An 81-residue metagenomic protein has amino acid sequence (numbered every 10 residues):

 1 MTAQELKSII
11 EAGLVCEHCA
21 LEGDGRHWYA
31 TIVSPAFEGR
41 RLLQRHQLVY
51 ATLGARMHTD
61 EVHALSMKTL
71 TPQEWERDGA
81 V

Functional and structural regions predicted by a protein language model:
M1-C16: N-proximal, solvent-exposed amphipathic alpha-helical segments enriched in charged/polar residues
L6-I10, R45-D60: Short, non-transmembrane amphipathic alpha-helical segments
G13-Y29: Short edge beta-strands and adjacent turn/loop segments
E22, V33, K68-L70: Solvent-exposed beta-strand sheet faces enriched in polar/charged residues
R26, P35-F37, P72: Residue-level signature for short turns and capping positions that connect secondary-structure elements
H27, H46, H63: Histidine-centered active-site/metal-ligand motif
T31-H46: A short interface-forming secondary-structure element
A51-V81: C-terminal structural segments of small proteins and small subunits
